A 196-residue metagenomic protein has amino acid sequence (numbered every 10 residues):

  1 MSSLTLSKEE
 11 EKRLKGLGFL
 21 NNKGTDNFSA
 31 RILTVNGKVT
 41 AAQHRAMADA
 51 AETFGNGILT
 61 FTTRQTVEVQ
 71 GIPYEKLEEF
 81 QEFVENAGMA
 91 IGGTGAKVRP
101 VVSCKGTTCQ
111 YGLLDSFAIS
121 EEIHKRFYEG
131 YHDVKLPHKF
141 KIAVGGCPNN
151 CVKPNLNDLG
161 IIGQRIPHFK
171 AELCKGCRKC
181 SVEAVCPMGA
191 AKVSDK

Functional and structural regions predicted by a protein language model:
M1-T25: Intrinsically disordered, low-complexity polar/charged tails and linkers
L4-L6, A30-H168, L173-G176: Small-residue-enriched alpha-helical segments and adjacent helix-cap loops that form tight helix-helix packing
F19-G24, G55-F61, G189-S194: Short, flexible, solvent-exposed loop/turn segments with mixed acidic/basic and small polar residues
K179-K196: Iron-sulfur cluster-binding cysteine motifs and their immediate structural context in ferredoxin-like electron-transfer
